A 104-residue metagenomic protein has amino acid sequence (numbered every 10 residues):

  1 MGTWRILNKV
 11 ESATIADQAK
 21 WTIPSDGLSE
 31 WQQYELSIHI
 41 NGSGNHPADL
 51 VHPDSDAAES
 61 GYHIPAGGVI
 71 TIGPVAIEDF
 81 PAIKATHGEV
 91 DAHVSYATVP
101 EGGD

Functional and structural regions predicted by a protein language model:
M1, V10, Q18, E59 (+2 more regions): Surface-exposed or flexible loop/turn and strand-edge residues in extracellular/cell-surface modules
M1-K20, H87-D104: C-terminal interaction-tip segments
V10-E30, G44-N45: Surface-exposed ligand/attachment interfaces on beta-rich extracellular proteins
T14-I15, H63-V69: Short proline/glycine- and polar residue-rich coil/turn motifs
K20-S25, V69-V75: Exposed aromatic-hydrophobic patches
Q32-L36, P74-H93: Noncatalytic modules at the cell exterior or secretory-pathway interfaces, chiefly beta-strand-rich lectin/adhesion
S37-G61, S95: Short, surface-exposed beta-strand/strand-loop-strand elements in extracellular ectodomains
A66-P74, I83, V99: Interaction-interface detector
